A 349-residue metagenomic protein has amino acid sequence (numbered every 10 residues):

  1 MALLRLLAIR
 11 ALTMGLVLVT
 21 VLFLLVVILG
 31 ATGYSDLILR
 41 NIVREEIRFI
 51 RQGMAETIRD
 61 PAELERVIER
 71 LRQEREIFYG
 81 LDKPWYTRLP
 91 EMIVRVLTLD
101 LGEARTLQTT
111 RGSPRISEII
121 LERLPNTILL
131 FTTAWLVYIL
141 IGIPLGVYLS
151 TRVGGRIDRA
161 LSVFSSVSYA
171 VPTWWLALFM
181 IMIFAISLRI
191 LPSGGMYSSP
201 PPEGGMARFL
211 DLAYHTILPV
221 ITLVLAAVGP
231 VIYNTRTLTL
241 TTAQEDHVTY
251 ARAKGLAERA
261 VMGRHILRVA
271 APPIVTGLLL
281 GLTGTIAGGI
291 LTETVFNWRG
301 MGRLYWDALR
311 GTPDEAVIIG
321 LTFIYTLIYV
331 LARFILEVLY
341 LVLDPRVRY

Functional and structural regions predicted by a protein language model:
M1-G15, A253-K254: N-terminal Sec/SRP start-transfer signal
L3-L4, L124-P125, L129, T133-I157 (+3 more regions): Alpha-helical transmembrane segments of integral membrane proteins, especially multi-pass inner/plasma-membrane
L3-R10, L89-L101, R259, G263 (+1 more regions): A short amphipathic helical element positioned immediately N-terminal to and/or at the very start of a transmembrane
M14, R123, T127, V163-S166 (+2 more regions): Residue-level signal for discrete positions within transmembrane alpha-helices of multi-pass small-molecule
L18-Y86, I190-F209: Hydrophobic alpha-helical transmembrane segments of membrane transport/permease proteins and related membrane-embedded
L25-G33, F164-G194, T222-V224, V228: Membrane-water interface segments at the C-terminal ends of transmembrane alpha-helices in multi-pass inner-membrane
E63-T98, F296-A308: Short hydrophobic, aromatic-rich alpha-helical segments embedded in or entering the lipid bilayer of multi-pass
E76-I143: An internal, D/E-rich "acidic patch" concept
